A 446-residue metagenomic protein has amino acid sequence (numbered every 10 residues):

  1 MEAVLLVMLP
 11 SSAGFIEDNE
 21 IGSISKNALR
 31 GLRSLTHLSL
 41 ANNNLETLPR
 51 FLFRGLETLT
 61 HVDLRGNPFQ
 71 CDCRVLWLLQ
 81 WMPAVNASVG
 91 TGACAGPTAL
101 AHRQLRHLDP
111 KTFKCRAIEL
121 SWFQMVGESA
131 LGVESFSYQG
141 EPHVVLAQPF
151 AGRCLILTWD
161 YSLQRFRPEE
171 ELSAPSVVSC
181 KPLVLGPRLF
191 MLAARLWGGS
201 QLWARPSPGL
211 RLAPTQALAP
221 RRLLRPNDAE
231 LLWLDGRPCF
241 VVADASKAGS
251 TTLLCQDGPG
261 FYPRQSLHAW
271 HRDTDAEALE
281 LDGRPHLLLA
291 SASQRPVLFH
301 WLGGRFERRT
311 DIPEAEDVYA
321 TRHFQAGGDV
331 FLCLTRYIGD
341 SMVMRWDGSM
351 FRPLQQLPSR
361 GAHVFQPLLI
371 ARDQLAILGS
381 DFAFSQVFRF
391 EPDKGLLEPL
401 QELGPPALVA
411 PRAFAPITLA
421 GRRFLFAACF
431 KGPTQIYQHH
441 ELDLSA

Functional and structural regions predicted by a protein language model:
S12-I16, L35-L40, V62-L64: Conserved hydrophobic beta-strand positions in leucine-rich repeat
D18-N19, N43, N67-F69: Conserved "Asn-ladder"/turn position within leucine-rich repeats
I24-N27, L32, L48-F51, D72-C73: Canonical leucine-rich repeat
P68-L120: Membrane-proximal C-terminal cap and juxtamembrane stalk of leucine-rich repeat ectodomains
E119-V126, R165-L172, A213-P220, Y262-H268 (+3 more regions): A short beta-strand motif characteristic of beta-propeller blades
E128-S135, A174-P182, R222-L231, W270-A278 (+3 more regions): Repeated scaffold domains used in trafficking and secretory/extracellular systems, primarily beta-propellers
F382-Q386, P406-A446: Blade-level signature of beta-propeller repeat domains, shared across WD40, Kelch, NHL, RCC1 and BNR/Asp-box propellers
